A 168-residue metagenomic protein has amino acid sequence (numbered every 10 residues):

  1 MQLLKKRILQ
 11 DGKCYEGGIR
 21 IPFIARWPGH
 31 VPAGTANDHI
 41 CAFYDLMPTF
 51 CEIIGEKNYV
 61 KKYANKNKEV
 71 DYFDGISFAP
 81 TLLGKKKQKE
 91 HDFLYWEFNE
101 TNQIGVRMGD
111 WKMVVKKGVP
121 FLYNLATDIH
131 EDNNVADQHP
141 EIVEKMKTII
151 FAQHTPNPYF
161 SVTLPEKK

Functional and structural regions predicted by a protein language model:
M1-E16, H30-T35, H39-L125, P156-F160: C-terminal cap/loop subdomain of S1 sulfatases and analogous C-terminal strand-loop tails that border
R20: Conserved nucleotide-sugar donor-binding catalytic segment
F23-A25: Short glycine- and hydrophobic/aromatic-rich loop-to-beta-strand nucleating segment in the catalytic cores
P48, E52, E144, T148-A152: A broad, structural surface signal
D128: Intrinsically disordered, low-complexity polar regions and short flexible loop motifs
N133-E141: Active-site-proximal N-terminal segment of extracellular/periplasmic enzymes that hydrolyze or transfer
K147-L164: Charge-dense polyanion-binding interfaces
K167-K168: Carbohydrate-binding/catalytic loop surfaces
